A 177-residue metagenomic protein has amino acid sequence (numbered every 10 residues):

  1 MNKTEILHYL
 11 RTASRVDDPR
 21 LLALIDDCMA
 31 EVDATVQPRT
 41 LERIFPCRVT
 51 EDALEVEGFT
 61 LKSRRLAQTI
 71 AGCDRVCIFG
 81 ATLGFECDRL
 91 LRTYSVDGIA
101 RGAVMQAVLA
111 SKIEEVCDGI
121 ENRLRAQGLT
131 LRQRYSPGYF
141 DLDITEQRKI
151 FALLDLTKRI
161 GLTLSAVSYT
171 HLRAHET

Functional and structural regions predicted by a protein language model:
M1-E5, D17, Y139-K149, T177: General structural signal for secondary-structure boundaries
M1-G102: Active-site helix-to-loop segments that bind/position phosphate- or nucleotide-bearing substrates and donors across
H8, A23, D27-A34, N122 (+3 more regions): Charged/polar, solvent-exposed surface patches and flexible loops
V76-G80, R134, H171: Ordered hydrophobic segments in well-structured contexts
G98-D155: Internal, well-folded beta-alpha domain core
A166-V167: Acidic, proline/serine/threonine- and glycine-rich low-complexity intrinsically disordered segments
T170-T177: Conserved small/polar residues in nucleotide/adenosyl-binding loops
